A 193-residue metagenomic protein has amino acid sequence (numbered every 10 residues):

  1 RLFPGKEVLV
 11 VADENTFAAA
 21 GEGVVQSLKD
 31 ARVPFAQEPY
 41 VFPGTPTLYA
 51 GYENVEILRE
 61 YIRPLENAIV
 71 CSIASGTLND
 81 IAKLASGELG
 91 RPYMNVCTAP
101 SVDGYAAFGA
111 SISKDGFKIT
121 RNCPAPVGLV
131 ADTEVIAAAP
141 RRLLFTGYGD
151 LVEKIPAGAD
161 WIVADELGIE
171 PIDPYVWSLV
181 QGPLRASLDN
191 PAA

Functional and structural regions predicted by a protein language model:
R1-I69, F145-T146: ATP/NTP phosphate-donor binding region
E7-L9, V70, P92-Y93, G128: Beta-sheet entry/capping signal
V11-A12, A74, A131: Short beta-strand/turn micro-motifs composed of small residues that flank or help shape donor/cofactor-binding pockets
A19-A20, D80, A139: Residues that form or flank phosphate/diphosphate-binding pockets in enzymes that use nucleotide phosphates
P34, E38-Y49, I169-A193: Active-site-proximal helix-loop elements at catalytic-domain edges
G44-T47, T77-L78, S101: Short acidic loop-to-helix transition motifs that present clustered carboxylates
I62-T98: A short, small-residue-rich loop immediately preceding and capping a beta-strand
L84-A186: A glycine/threonine-rich phosphate-anchoring loop and its flanking beta-alpha core in nucleotide/phosphate-binding
